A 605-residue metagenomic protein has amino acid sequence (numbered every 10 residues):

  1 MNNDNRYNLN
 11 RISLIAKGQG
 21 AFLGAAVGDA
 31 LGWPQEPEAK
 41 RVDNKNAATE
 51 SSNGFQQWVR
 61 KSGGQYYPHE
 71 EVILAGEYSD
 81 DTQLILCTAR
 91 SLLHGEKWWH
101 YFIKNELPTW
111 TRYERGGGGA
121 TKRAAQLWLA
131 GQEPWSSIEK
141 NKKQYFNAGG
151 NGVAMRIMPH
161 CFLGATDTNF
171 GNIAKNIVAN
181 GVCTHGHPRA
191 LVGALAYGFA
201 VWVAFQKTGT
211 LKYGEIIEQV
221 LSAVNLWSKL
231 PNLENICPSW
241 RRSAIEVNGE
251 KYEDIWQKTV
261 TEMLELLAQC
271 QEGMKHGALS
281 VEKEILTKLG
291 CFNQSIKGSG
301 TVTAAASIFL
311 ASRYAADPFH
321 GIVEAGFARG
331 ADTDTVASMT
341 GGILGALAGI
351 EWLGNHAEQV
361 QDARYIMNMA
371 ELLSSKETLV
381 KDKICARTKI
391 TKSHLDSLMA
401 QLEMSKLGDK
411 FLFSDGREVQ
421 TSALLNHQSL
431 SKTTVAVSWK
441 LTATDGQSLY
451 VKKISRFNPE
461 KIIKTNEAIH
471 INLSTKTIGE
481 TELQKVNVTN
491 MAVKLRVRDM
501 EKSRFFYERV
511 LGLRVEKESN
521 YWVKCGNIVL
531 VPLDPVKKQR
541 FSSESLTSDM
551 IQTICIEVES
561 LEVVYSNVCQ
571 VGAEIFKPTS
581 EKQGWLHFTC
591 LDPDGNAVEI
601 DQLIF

Functional and structural regions predicted by a protein language model:
M1-T481: Structured, active/binding-site neighborhoods that engage oxygen-rich ligands
A423-H427, G512-E518, E574-T579: Short secondary-structure junctions
E480-K502, Q552-I554, I604-F605: N-terminal beta-strand motif that seeds the catalytic metal site of vicinal oxygen chelate
T481-V486, Y565-F605: Vicinal oxygen chelate
D499-R514: Amphipathic alpha-helical segments
S503-F506, E562-N567: Short amphipathic alpha-helices within nucleic acid-binding modules
R514-S548, A597-L603: Conserved short beta-strand elements that form part of the metal-binding/catalytic scaffold of enzyme active sites
S519, M550, K582-L586: Short acidic/glycine-enriched loop/turn segments that link adjacent beta-strands
